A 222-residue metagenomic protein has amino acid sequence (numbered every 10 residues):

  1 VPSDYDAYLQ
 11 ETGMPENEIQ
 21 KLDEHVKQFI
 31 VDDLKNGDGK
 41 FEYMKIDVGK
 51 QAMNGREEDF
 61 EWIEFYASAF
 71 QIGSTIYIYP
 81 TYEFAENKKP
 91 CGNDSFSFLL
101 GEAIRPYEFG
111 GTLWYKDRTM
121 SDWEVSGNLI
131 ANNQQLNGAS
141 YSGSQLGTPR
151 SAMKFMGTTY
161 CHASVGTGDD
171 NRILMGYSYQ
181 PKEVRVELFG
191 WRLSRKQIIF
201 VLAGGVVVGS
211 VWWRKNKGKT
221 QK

Functional and structural regions predicted by a protein language model:
V1-E61: N-terminal propeptides/leader regions of secreted preproproteins that are proteolytically removed before maturation
V48-G218, K222: Mature secreted bioactive peptide module from preproproteins
